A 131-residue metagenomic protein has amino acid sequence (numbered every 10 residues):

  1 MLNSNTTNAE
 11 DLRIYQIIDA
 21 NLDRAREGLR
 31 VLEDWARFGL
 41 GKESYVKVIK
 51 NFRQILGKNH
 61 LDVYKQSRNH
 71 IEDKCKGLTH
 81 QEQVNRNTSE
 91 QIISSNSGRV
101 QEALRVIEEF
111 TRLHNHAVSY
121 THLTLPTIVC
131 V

Functional and structural regions predicted by a protein language model:
T7-I18, S89, I93: Disorder-to-helix initiation segments
Q16-D19, D23, L29-N59, Q66: Conserved mixed alpha/beta catalytic, RNA-binding, or beta-rich assembly cores of soluble enzyme, regulatory
K65-E82, T88, I92-S94, R99 (+1 more regions): Long, low-complexity or tandemly repetitive, helically biased scaffold regions used for multimeric assembly/adhesion
A103: Active-site loop-to-helix "anion-binding N-cap" substructures in soluble metabolic enzymes
I107-L113: Mixed-charge, glycine-accented linear interaction segment located at domain edges/termini
T121-T127: Conserved small/polar residues in nucleotide/adenosyl-binding loops
